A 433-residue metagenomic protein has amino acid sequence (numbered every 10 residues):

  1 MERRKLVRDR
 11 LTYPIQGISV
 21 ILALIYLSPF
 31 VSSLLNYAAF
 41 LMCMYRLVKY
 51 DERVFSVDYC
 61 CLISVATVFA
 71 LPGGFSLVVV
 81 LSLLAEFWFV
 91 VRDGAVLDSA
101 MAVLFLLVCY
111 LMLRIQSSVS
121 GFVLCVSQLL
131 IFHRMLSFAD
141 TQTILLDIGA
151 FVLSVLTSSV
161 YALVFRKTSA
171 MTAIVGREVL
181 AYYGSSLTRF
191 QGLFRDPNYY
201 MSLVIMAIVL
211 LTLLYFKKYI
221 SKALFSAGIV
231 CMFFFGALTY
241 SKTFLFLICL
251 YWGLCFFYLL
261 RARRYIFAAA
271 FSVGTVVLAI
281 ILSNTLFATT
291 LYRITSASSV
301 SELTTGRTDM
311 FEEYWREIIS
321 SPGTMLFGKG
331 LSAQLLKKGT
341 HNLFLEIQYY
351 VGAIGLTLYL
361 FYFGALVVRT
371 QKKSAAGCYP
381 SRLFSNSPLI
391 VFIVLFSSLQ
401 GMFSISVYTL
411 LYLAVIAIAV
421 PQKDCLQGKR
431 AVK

Functional and structural regions predicted by a protein language model:
M1-L11, V48-V54, D93, A375-Y379 (+1 more regions): A juxtamembrane structural motif centered on a specific transmembrane helix
V20-A23, F40-M44, G253, S385-S397 (+1 more regions): Transmembrane alpha-helices of multi-pass inner-membrane enzymes
L41-L47, L81-L97, A102-L163, C255-L259 (+2 more regions): Transmembrane alpha-helical segments and their membrane-water interfaces
V108-C109, L145-I174, R195-Y258: Alpha-helical transmembrane segments of multi-pass inner-membrane proteins
V160-S169, L259-S298, W315-S320: A membrane-periplasm/extracellular boundary helix in multi-pass inner-membrane enzymes that assemble envelope glycans
L187, F233, S241, L336-Q371: A conserved mid-to-late transmembrane alpha helix and its immediate loop/hinge that forms the functional core
Y219-L224, W252-I266, A353-V394, I416 (+1 more regions): Hydrophobic transmembrane alpha-helices and their immediate junctions
S298-I354, S374-A376: Long extracytoplasmic/lumenal interhelical loops at the membrane interface of multi-pass membrane proteins
